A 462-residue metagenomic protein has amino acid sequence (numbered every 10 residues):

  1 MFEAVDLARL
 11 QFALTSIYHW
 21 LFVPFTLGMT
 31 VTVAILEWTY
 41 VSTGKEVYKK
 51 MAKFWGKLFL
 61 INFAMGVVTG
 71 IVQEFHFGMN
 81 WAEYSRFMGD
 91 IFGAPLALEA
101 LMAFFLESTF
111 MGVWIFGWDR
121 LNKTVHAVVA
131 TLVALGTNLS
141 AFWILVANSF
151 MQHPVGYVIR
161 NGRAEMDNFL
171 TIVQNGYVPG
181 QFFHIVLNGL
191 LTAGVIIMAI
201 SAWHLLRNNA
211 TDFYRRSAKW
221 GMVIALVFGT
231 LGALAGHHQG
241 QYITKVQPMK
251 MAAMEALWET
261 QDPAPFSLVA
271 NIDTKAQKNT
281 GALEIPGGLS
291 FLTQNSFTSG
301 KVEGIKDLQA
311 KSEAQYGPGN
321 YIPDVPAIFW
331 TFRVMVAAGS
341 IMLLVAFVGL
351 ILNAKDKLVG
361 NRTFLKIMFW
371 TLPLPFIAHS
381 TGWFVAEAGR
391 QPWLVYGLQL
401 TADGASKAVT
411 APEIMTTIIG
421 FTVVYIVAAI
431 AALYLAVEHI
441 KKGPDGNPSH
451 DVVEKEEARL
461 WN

Functional and structural regions predicted by a protein language model:
M1-N462: Polytopic transmembrane helical bundles with strong interfacial aromatic enrichment
